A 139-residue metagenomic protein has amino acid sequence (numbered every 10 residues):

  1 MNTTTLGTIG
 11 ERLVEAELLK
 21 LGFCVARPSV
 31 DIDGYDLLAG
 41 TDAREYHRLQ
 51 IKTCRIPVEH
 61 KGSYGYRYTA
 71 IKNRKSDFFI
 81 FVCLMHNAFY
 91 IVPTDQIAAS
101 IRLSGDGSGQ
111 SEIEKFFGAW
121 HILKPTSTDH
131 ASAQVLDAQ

Functional and structural regions predicted by a protein language model:
M1-D33, L38-Q139: Mixed-charge (Asp/Glu-Lys/Arg
